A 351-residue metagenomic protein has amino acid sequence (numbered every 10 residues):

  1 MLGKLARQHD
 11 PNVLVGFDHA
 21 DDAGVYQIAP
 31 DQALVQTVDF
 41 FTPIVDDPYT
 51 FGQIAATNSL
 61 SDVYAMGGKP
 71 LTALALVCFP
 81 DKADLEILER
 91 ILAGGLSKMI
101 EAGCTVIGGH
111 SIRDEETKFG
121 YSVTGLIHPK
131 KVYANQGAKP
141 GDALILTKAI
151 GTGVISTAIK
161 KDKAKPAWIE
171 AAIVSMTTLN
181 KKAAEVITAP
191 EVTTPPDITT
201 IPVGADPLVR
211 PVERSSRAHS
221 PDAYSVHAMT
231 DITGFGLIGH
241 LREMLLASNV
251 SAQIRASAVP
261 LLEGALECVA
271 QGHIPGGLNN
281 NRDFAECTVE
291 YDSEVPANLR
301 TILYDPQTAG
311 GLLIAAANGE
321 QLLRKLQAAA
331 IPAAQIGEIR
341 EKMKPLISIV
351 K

Functional and structural regions predicted by a protein language model:
M1-D46, T50, M66, A75-C78 (+3 more regions): Extreme N-terminal cap/leader segments of soluble proteins
L5, H19-D22, I28-A29, T37-F41 (+13 more regions): Fold-independent oxyanion-binding glycine-rich loops and adjacent beta-strand/coil segments at enzyme active sites
V13-V15, A23-Y26, S61-Y64, L96 (+5 more regions): A generic local secondary-structure boundary/capping motif
P30-Q36, F40-I44, K69-W168, E338: Glycine-rich anion-binding loops of enzyme active sites
P48-A73, A93-E101, K181-E191, F235-M244: Small-aliphatic-rich amphipathic alpha-helix that forms the alpha element of a beta-alpha
D81-T105, D114-F119, T194-D197, P221-K351: Glycine-/charge-enriched secondary-structure boundary and capping motifs
S122-K131, P166-V192, V295-A297: Active-site glycine-rich loop that binds ribose-phosphate moieties when present
T200-D206, V212-S216, S220: Intrinsic, low-complexity polybasic segments
